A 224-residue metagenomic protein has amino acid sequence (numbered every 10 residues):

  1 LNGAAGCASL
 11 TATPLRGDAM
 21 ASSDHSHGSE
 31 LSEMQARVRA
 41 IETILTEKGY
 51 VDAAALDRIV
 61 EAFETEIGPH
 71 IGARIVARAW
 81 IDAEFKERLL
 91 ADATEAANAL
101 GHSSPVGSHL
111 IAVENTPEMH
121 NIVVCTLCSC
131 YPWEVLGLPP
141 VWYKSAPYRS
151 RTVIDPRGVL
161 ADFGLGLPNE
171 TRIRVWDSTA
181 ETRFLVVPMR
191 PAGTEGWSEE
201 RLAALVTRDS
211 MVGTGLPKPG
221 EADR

Functional and structural regions predicted by a protein language model:
A5-G6: Compositionally biased, low-complexity flexible segments
S9-L10, R16: Short, positively charged and aromatic/hydrophobic N-terminal segments
T11-A12, K86: Hydrophobic alpha-helical elements and their junctions with loops/disorder across both membrane and soluble proteins
M20-R224: Terminal, compositionally biased segments used for targeting/anchoring and flexible tails
